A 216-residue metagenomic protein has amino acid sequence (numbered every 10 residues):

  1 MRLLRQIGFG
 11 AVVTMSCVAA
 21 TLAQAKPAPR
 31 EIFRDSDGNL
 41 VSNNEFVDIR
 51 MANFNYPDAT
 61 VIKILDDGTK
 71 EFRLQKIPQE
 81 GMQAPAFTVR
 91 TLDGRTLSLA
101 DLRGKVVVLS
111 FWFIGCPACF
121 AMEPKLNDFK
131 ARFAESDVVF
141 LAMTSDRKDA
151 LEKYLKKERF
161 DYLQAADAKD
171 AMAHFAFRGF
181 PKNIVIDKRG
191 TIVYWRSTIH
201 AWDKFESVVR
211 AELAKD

Functional and structural regions predicted by a protein language model:
G8-A19: Bacterial N-terminal signal peptides
K26-K70: N-terminal accessory interaction module
A28, S36-G38, L65-L99: N-terminal "domain-start" segment that seeds a small globular fold
K70, V185-D216: Thiol-/selenol-based redox modules, centered on thioredoxin-like and closely related oxidoreductase domains
R103-G104, F111-D128: Conserved redox-active cysteine motifs that mediate thiol-disulfide chemistry, especially di-cysteine Cys-X(1-2)-Cys
V106-V107, P181: Alpha/beta-hydrolase fold active-site loops
L141, E152-R189, S197: Short, internal strand/loop/helix patches that form the active-site neighborhood or redox-interaction surface
